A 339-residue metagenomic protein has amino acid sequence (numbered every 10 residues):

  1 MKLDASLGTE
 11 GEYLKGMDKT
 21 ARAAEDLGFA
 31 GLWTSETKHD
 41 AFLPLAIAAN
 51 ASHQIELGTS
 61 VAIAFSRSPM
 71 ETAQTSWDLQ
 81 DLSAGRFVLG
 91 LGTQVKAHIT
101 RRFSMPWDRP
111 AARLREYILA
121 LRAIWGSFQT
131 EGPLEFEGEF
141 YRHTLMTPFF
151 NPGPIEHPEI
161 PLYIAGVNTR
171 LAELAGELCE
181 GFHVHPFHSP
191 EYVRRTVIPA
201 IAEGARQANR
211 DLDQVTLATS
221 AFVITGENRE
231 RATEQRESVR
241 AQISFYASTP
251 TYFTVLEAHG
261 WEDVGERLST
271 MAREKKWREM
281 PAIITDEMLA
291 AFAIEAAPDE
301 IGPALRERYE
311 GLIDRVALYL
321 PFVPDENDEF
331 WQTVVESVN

Functional and structural regions predicted by a protein language model:
M1-N339: Active-site-adjacent structural elements that line small-molecule/cofactor binding pockets in enzymes
